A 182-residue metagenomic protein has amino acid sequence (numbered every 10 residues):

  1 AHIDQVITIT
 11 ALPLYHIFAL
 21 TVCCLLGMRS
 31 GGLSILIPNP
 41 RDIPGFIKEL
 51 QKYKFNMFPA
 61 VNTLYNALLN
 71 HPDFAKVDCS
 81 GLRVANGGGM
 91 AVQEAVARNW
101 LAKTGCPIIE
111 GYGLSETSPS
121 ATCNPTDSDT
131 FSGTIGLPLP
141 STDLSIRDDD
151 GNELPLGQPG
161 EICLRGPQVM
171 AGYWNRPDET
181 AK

Functional and structural regions predicted by a protein language model:
A1-I7, I17-M57, H71: Conserved AMP-binding/adenylation subdomain of ANL enzymes
L12-I17, M90: Conserved AMP-binding
G32, F55-A60, L69-T130, D143 (+1 more regions): Gly/Ser/Thr-rich phosphate-binding loop
T63-Y65, V92, V169: Alpha-helix capping/helix-boundary segments
G105, V169-K182: Conserved ANL (AMP-binding/adenylate-forming) active-site segment centered on the GW(Y/F)…HTG consensus within
G133-L139, E153, K182: Short Gly/Pro-enriched turn/cap motifs at secondary-structure boundaries
S145-C163: Conserved beta-loop-beta connector loops within the AMP-binding
